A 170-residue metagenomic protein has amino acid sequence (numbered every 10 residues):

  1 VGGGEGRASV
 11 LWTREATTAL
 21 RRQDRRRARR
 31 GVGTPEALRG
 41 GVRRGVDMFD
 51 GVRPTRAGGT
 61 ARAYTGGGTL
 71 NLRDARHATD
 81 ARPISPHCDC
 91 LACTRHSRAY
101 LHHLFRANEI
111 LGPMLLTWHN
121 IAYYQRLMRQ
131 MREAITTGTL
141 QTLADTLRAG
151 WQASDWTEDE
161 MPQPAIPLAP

Functional and structural regions predicted by a protein language model:
V1-I84: Glycine-rich phosphate/ribose-binding loops and adjacent secondary-structure elements that form binding surfaces
H87-P170: C-terminal extensions of enzymes
